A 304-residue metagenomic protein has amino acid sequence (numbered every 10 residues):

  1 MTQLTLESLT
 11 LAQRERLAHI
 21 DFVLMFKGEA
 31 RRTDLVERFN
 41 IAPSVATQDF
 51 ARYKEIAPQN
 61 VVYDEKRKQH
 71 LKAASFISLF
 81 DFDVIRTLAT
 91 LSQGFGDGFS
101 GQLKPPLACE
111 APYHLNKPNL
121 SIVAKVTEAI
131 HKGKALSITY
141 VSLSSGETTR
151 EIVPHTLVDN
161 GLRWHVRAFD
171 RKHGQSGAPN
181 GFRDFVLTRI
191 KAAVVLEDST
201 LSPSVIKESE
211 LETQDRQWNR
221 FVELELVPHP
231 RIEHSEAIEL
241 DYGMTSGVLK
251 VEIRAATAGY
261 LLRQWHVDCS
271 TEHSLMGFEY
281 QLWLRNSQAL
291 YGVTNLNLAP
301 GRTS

Functional and structural regions predicted by a protein language model:
M1-F82, L226-P228, Y242, T271-S304: Short, basic/aromatic recognition patches that contact phosphate-bearing ligands
E15, K72-V141, Q264, T271-L284: Bulky hydrophobic/aromatic content
M25, Q93-K104, P230-E239: Short, compositionally biased low-complexity segments
A46, Y53, H70, H155-V158 (+2 more regions): Long, contiguous hydrophobic alpha-helical segments, chiefly transmembrane helices and signal peptides
P105-D215, R220: Mid-protein regulatory/catalytic core that forms ligand/cofactor-binding pockets and protein-protein interaction
R171-M276: Surface-exposed, charged, gly/pro-rich loop-and-adjacent secondary-structure segments at domain edges
